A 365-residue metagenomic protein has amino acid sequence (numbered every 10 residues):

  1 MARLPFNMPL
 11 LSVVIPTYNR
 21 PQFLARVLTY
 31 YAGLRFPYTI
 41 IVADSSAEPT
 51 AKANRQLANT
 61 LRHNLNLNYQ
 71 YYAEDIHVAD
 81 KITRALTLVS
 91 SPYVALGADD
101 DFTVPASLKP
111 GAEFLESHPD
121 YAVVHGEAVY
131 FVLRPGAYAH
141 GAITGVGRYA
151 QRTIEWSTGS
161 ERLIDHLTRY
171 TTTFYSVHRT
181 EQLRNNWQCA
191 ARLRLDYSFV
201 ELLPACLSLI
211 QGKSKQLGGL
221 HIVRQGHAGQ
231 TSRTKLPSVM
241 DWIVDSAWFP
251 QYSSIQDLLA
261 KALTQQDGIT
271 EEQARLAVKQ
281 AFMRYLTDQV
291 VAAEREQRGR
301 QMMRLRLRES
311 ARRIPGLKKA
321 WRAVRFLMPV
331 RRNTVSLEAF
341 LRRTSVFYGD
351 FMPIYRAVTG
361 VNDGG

Functional and structural regions predicted by a protein language model:
L11-F23, V27, L34, A43: A conserved hydrophobic helix/loop-capping motif in glycosyltransferases and polysaccharide synthases
T29-Q70: Acidic donor-binding segment of Leloir-type glycosyltransferases
Y72-V89: Glycine-rich, basic loop-to-helix element that forms the pyrophosphate-binding segment of sugar-nucleotide handling
V94: Short aromatic/hydrophobic "clamp" motif used to bind/position activated sugar donors
L108-T144: Conserved donor NDP-sugar-binding/catalytic core segment of glycosyltransferases
V129-F131, P135-G136, F174, I210-Q211 (+1 more regions): Active-site donor/metal-binding and catalytic loop motifs of nucleotide-sugar-dependent glycosylation enzymes
T144-T168: Short, flexible, basic/aromatic active-site loop/helix in glycosyltransferases
Q182-W187, R194-G218: A short, conserved alpha-helix in the catalytic core of glycosyltransferases
